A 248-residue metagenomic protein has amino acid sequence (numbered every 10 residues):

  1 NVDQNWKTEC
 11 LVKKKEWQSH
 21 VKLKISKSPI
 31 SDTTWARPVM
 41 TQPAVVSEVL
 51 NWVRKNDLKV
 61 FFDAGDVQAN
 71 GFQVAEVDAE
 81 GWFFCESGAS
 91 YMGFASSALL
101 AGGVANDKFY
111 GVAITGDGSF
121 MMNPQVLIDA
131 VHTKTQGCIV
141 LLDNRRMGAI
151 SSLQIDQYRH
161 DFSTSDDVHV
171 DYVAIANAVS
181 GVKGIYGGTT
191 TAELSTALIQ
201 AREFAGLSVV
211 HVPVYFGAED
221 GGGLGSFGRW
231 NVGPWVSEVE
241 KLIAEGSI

Functional and structural regions predicted by a protein language model:
N1, A69-I248: Thiamine diphosphate
N1-K14: Terminal amphipathic helices with adjacent charged low-complexity linkers/tails
N1-Q4, I30-T34, V182: Charged, low-complexity surface segments at secondary-structure and domain boundaries
N5, V60, S208-V209: Secondary-structure transition/capping residues
T8, D63-A64, H211-P213: Short coil/turn segments at secondary-structure boundaries
L11-S19, Y215-A218: A short, charged, Gly/Pro-tolerant segment at domain boundaries
E16-G102, N106: Active-site diphosphate/adenylate-binding microenvironment
